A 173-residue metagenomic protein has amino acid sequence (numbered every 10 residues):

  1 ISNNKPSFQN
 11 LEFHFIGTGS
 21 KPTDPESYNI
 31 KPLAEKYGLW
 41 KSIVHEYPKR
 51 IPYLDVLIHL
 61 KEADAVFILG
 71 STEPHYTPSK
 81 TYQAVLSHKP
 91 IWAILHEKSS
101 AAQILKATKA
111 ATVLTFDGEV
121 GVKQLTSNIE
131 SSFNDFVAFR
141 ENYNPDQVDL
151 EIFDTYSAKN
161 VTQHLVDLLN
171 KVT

Functional and structural regions predicted by a protein language model:
K5-N10, G17-G19, D24-D55: Nucleotide-activated donor-binding/catalytic signature segment of Leloir-type glycosyltransferases, i.e., the conserved
I51-A63, L86, T126: Short acidic alpha-helix that forms the nucleotide-activated donor recognition element in Leloir-type transferases
V56, E73-H75, K98-I104: Short glycine/proline-enriched, acidic/aromatic patches that form the donor-sugar handling elements
L57, S79-S87, A102-Q103: Short alpha-helical segment that forms part of, or immediately flanks, the ligand-binding pocket in carbohydrate-active
I58-P74: Acidic donor-binding loop of glycosyltransferase active sites
A65-F67, Q83, P90-L95: Short hydrophobic beta-strand element within catalytic cores of glycosyltransferases and related nucleotide-activated
H96-D135: Change "using UDP/GDP/dTDP sugars" to "using nucleotide sugars
F116-S127, V137-N170: A charged, aromatic-enriched C-terminal amphipathic alpha-helix characteristic of glycosyltransferases across folds
